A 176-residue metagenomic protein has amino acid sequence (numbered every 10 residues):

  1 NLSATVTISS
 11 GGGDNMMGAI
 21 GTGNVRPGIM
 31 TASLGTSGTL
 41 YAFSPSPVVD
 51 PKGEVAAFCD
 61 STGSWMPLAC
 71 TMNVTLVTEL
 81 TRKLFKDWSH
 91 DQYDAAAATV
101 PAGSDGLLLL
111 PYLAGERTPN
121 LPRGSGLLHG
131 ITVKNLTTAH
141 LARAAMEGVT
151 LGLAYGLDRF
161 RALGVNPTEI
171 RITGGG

Functional and structural regions predicted by a protein language model:
L2-T173: Active-site core segments that coordinate phosphate-bearing ligands/cofactors across diverse enzyme families
G176: PG/GG-rich flexible active-site loop of Rossmann-like NAD(P)H-dependent oxidoreductases, especially the SDR superfamily
